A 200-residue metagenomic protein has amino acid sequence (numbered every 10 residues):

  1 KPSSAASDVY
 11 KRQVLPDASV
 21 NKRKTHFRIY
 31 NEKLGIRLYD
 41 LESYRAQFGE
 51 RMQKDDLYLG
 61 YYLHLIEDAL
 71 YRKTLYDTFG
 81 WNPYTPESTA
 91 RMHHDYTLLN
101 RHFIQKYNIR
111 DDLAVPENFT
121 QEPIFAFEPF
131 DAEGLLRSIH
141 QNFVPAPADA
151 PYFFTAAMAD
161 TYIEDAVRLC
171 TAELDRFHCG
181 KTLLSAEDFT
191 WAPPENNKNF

Functional and structural regions predicted by a protein language model:
K1-A6, Y10: Single conserved hydrophobic/aromatic residue that forms the stacking wall/gate of nucleotide- or nucleobase-binding
K11, D55-L63, E67, A159 (+2 more regions): Short runs of predominantly hydrophobic/aromatic residues within well-ordered alpha helices that form helix-helix
K11-Q13, D77-A90, A186-F189: Short alpha-helical "patches" and their helix-cap loops
R12-F48: An anion-binding catalytic pocket shared by soluble metabolic enzymes
R45-S88: Active-site beta-strand/loop microenvironment that shapes enzyme catalytic pockets
E67-Y76, I104, D175-T182: Hydrophobic/aromatic-lined pockets within catalytic cores
G80-G134: A contiguous pocket-lining binding segment that forms or flanks enzyme active sites
T120-F200: Extended, basic/helix-rich recognition subdomains
